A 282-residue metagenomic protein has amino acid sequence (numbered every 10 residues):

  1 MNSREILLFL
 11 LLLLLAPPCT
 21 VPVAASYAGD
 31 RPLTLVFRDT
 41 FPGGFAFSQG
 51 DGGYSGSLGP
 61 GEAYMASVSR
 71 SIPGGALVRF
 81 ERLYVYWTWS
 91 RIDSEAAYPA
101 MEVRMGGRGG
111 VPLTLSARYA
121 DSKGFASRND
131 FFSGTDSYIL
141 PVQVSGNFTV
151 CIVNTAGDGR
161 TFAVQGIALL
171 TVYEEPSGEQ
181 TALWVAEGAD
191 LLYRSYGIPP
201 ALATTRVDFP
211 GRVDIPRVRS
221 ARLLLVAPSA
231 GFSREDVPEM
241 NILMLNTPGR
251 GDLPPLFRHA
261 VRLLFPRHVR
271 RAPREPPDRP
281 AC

Functional and structural regions predicted by a protein language model:
M1-A25: Secretory targeting signatures
C19-C282: Disulfide-rich extracellular domains of secreted proteins
